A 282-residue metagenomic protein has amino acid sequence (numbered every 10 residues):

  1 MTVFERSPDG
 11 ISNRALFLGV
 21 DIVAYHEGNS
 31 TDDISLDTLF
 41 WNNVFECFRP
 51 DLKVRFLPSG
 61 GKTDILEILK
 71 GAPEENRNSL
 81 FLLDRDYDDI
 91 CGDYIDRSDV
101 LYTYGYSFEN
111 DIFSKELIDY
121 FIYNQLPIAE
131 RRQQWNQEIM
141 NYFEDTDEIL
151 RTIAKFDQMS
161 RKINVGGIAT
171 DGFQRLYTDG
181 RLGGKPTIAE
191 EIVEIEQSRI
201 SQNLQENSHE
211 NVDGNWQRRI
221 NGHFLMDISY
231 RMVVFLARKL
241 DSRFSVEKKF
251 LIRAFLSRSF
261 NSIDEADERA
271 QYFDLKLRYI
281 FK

Functional and structural regions predicted by a protein language model:
M1-K282: Acidic, divalent-metal-binding catalytic cores of TOPRIM and closely related two-metal-ion phosphodiester/pyrophosphate
